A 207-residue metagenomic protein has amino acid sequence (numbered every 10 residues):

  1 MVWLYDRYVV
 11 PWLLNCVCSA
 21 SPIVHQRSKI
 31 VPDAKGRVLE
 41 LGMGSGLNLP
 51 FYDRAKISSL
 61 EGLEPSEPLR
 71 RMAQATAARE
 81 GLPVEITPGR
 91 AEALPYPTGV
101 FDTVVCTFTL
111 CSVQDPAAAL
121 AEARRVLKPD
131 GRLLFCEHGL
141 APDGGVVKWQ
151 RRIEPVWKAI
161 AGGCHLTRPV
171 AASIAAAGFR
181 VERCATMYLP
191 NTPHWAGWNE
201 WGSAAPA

Functional and structural regions predicted by a protein language model:
V17-R37, L47-F51: Conserved alpha-helix/loop element of class I SAM-dependent methyltransferases that forms part of the SAM/SAH-binding
L39-L41, S45-A93: Class I SAM-dependent methyltransferase SAM/SAH-binding core
E92-V104: A short acidic, Gly/Pro-enriched loop at the edge of an enzyme's catalytic core that lines a small-molecule cofactor
D102-D115: A short SAM/SAH-binding and catalytic strip from SAM-dependent methyltransferases
A117-P129: A short glycine-rich, Lys/Arg-flanked "PGG" loop and its adjoining helix->strand segment in the class I
D130-H138: Conserved beta-strand signature within the Rossmann-like core of class I S-adenosyl-L-methionine
G162-G178: Short alpha-helix
F179, T186-A207: Core SAM-dependent methyltransferase catalytic element
